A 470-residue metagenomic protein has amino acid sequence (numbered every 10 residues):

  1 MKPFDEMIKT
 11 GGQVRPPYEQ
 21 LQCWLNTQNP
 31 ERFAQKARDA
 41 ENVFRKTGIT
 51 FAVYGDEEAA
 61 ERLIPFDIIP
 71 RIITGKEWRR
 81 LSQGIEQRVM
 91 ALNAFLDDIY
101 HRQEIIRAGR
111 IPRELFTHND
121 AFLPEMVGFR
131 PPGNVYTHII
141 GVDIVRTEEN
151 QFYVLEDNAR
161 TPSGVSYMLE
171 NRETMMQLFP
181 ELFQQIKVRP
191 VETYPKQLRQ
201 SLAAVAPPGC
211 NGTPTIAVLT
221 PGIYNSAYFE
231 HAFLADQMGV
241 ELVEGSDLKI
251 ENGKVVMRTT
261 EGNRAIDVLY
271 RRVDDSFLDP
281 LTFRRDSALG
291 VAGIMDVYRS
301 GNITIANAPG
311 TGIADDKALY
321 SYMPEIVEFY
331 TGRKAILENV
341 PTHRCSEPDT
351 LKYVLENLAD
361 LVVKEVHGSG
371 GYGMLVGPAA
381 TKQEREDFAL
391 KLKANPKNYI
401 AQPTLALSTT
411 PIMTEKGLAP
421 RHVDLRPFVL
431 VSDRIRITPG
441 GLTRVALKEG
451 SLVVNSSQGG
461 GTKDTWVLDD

Functional and structural regions predicted by a protein language model:
M1-D470: Preference for protein termini
